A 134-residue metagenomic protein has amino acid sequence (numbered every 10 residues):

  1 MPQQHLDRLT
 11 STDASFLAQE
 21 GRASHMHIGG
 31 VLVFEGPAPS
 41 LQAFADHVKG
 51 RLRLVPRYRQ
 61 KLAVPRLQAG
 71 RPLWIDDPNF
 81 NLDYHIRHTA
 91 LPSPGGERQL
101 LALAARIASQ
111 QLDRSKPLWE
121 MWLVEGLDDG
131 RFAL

Functional and structural regions predicted by a protein language model:
M1-L134: Non-catalytic N-terminal regions of enzymes
